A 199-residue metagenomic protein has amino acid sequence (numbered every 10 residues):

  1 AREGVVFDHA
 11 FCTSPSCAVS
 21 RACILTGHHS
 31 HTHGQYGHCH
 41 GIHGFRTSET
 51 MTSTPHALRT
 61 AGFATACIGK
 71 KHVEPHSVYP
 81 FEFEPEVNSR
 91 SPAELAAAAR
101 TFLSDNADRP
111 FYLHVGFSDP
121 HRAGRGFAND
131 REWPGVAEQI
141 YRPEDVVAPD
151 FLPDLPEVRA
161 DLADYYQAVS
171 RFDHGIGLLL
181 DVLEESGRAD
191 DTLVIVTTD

Functional and structural regions predicted by a protein language model:
A1-T198: Formylglycine-dependent sulfatase
